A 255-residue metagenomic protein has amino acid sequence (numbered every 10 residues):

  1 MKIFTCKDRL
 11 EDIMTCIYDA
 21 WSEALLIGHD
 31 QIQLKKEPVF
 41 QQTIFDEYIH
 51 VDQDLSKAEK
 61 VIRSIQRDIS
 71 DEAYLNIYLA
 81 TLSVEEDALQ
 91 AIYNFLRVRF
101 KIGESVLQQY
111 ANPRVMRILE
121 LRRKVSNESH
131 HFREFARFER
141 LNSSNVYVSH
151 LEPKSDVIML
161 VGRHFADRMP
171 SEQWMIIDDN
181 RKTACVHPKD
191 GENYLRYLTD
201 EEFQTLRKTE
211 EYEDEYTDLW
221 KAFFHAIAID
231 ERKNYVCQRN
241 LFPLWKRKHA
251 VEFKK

Functional and structural regions predicted by a protein language model:
M1-D54: N-terminal ordered "arm"
M1-I3, Y147, E202-T205: Glycine- and acidic
D12-E23, N94-V98, R163-D167, D218-H225: Short, hydrophobic/amphipathic alpha-helical patches that form generic packing surfaces within helical domains
Q33-R133: Charged, alpha-helical interface segments at or near domain boundaries
I49-Q53, K57, G191-T205: Acidic, Ser/Thr-rich peripheral helices and adjacent loops at domain boundaries
L75-A80, D179-N180, R232-R239: Short coil/turn segments at secondary-structure boundaries
S105-R196: Internal, well-folded beta-alpha domain core
Q173, A184-C185, K189, Q204-K255: Long, compositionally biased intrinsically disordered terminal regions
